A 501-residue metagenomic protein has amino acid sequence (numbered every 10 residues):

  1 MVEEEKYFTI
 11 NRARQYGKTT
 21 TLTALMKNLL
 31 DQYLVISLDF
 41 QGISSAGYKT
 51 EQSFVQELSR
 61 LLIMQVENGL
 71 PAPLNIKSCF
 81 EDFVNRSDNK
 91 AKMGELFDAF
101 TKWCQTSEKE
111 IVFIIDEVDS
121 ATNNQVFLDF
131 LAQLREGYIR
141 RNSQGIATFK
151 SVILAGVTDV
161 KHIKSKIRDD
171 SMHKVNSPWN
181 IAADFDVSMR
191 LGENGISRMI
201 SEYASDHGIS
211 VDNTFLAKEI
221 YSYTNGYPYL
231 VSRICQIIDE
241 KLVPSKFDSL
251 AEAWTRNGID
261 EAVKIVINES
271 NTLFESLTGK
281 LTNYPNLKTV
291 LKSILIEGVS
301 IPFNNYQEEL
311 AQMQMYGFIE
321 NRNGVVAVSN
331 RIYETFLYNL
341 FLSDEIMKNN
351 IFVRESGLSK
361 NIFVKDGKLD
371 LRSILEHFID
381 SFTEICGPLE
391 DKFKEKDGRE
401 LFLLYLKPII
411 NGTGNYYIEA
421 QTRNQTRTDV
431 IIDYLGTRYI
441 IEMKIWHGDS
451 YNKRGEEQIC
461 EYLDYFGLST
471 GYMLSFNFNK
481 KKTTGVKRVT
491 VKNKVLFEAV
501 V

Functional and structural regions predicted by a protein language model:
E4-F130, K150, T158-V160: P-loop NTPase nucleotide-binding core
S120-K174, F185: Sensor-1/coupling segment of RecA-like P-loop NTPase cores
G192-Y316, R322-N323, I351-G357, N361: Winged-helix-like regulatory helical subdomains adjacent to P-loop NTPase cores
N271, Y333-G367: Short, amphipathic alpha-helical interaction segments positioned at domain boundaries
I374-Y417: Acidic-basic catalytic patches of nuclease active cores, encompassing PD-(D/E)XK and other metal-cofactor nuclease
F402, V430-I432, G436-H447, Y462: Conserved catalytic cores of phosphodiester-cleaving nucleases, focusing on short active-site segments
Y405-G436: Active-site metal-binding core of divalent-cation-utilizing nuclease and nuclease-like domains
N452-E456, L463-V491: Nucleic-acid nuclease catalytic cores
